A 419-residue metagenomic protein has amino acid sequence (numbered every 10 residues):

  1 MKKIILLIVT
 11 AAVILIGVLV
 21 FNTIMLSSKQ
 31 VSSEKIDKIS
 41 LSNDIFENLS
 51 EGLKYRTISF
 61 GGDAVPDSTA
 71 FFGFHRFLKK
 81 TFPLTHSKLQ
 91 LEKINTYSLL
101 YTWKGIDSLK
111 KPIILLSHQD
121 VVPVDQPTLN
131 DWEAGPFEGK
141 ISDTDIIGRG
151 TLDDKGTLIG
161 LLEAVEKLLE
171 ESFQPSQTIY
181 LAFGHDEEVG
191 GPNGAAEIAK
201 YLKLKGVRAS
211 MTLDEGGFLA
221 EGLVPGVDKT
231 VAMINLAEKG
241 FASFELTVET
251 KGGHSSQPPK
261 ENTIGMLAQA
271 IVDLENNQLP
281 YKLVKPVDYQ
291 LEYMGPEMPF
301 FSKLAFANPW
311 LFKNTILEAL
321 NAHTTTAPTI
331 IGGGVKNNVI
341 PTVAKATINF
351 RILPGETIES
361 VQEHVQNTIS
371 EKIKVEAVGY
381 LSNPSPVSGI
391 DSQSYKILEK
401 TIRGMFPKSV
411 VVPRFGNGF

Functional and structural regions predicted by a protein language model:
I5-I8, S40, E92, T102 (+7 more regions): An extended, acidic, His-containing surface patch that forms the Zn2+-binding/catalytic region of metallohydrolases
V9-T151, E170-P175, I348: Acidic/His- and Gly-rich active-site-bordering loop/insert found across diverse amide/peptide-bond hydrolases
M25-S32, L202-K205, F218-K229, N235-S243 (+3 more regions): Acidic-enriched catalytic cores of C-N bond-cleaving enzymes acting on peptides and small amides
S50, K54-I58, K79, P83-S87 (+7 more regions): Sec-exported extracytoplasmic/periplasmic mature domains
S50-A64, T247-T250, I373-N383: Acidic/histidine-rich, surface-exposed loop or edge segments in extracytoplasmic proteins
D63-A64, V124-L129, G191-A195, L223-G226 (+1 more regions): Short, solvent-exposed loop/turn and secondary-structure capping segments
D145, G150-M233: Acidic/histidine-rich catalytic neighborhood of metal-dependent amide-processing enzymes
